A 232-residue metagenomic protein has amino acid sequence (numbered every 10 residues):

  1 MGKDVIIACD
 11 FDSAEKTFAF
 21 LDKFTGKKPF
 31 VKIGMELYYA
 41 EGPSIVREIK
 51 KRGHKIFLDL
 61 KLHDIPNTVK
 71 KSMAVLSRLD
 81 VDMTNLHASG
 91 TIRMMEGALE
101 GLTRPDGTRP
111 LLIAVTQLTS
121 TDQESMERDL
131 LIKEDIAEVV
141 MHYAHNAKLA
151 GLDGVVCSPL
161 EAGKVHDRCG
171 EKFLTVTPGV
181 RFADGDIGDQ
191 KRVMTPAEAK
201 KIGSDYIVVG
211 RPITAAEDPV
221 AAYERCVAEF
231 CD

Functional and structural regions predicted by a protein language model:
G2, T68-S72, S77-D153, E161 (+2 more regions): Conserved anion-binding
K3-C9, V31-I33, I56-L60, T84-L86 (+4 more regions): Hydrophobic faces of well-ordered beta-strands that scaffold small-molecule active sites in alpha/beta enzyme cores
D12-F24, N67-V75, I136-N146, K191-E198: Short, acidic/polar
A14-K16, E36-R52, D64-K71, A88-L111 (+3 more regions): Active-site-adjacent beta->alpha loops and helix N-cap segments on the catalytic face of soluble alpha/beta enzymes
K23-K32, G151: Catalytic domains of carbohydrate-active enzymes, especially glycoside hydrolases
G26, R52, L79, A150 (+1 more regions): Structural motif
L79-T91, D189-A222: Glycine-rich phosphate-binding active-site loops on the catalytic face of alpha/beta enzymes
